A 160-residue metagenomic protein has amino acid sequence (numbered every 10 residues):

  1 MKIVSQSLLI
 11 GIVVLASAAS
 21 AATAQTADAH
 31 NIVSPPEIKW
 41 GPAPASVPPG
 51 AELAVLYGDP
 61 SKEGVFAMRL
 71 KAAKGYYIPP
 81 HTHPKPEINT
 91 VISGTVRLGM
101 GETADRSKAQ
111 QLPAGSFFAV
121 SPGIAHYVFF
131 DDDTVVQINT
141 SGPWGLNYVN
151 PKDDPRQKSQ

Functional and structural regions predicted by a protein language model:
M1-G11: Bacterial N-terminal signal peptides that target proteins for export
V14-T23: C-terminal segment of classical bacterial N-terminal signal peptides
A22-F66, D153-Q160: A short, N-terminal "cap"/entry segment at the start of jelly-roll beta-barrel domains of the cupin/DSBH fold
N31-V33, S107-Q110, Y127-Q160: Double-stranded beta-helix
E52-L56, M68-P80: N-terminal post-signal-peptidase region of extra-cytosolic proteins
S61, E102-G123: Short acidic-glycine-tyrosine-enriched beta hairpin
A73-Y76, T82-T103: Glycine- and acidic-residue-biased ligand/ion/polar-headgroup-sensing regions
I78-P80, L98-G99, V120, A125-D131: Short beta-strand His + acidic residue motifs that chelate non-heme Fe in jelly-roll/DSBH and cupin folds
